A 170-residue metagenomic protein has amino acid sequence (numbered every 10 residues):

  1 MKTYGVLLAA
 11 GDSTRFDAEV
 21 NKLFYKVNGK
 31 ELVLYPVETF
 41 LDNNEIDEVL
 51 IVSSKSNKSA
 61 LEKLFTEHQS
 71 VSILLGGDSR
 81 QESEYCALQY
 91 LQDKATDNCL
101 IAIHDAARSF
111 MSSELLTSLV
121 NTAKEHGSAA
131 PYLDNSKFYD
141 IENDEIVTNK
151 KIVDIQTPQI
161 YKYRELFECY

Functional and structural regions predicted by a protein language model:
K2-K58: N-terminal glycine-rich phosphate-binding loop and ensuing alpha1 helix
L7, V33, A87, D105 (+2 more regions): Residue-level signal for inorganic ion chemistry
G11-T14, S56-N57, S79, A106-S109 (+1 more regions): Short glycine-rich anion-binding loops that position phosphate/pyrophosphate groups of nucleotides and phosphorylated
D17-A18, A60-K63, E84, S112-S113 (+1 more regions): Short glycine-/acidic-enriched loop or helix-start segments at secondary-structure transitions that form or flank
L34-N98: Conserved N-terminal catalytic core of the sugar/cofactor nucleotidyltransferase
I101: Short aromatic/hydrophobic "clamp" motif used to bind/position activated sugar donors
F110-Y170: Conserved core of the sugar-phosphate nucleotidyltransferase
